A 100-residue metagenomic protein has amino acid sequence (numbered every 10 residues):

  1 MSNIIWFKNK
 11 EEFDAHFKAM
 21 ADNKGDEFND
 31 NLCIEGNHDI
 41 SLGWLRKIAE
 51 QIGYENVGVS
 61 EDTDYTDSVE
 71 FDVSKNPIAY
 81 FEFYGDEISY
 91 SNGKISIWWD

Functional and structural regions predicted by a protein language model:
M1-K75, A79: Long, contiguous N-terminal structural blocks used for assembly/anchoring
F81-D100: Acidic, proline/glycine-rich low-complexity IDRs
